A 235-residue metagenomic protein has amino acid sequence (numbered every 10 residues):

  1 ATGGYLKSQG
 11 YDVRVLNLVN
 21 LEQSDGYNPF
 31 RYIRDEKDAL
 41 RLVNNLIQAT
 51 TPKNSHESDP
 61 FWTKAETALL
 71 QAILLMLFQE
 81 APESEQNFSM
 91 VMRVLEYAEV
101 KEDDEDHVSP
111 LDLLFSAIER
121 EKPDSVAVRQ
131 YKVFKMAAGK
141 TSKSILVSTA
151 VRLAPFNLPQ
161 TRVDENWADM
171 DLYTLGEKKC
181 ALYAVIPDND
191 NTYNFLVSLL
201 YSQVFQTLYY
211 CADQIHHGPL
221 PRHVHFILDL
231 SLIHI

Functional and structural regions predicted by a protein language model:
A1-I233: P-loop NTPase motor domains
